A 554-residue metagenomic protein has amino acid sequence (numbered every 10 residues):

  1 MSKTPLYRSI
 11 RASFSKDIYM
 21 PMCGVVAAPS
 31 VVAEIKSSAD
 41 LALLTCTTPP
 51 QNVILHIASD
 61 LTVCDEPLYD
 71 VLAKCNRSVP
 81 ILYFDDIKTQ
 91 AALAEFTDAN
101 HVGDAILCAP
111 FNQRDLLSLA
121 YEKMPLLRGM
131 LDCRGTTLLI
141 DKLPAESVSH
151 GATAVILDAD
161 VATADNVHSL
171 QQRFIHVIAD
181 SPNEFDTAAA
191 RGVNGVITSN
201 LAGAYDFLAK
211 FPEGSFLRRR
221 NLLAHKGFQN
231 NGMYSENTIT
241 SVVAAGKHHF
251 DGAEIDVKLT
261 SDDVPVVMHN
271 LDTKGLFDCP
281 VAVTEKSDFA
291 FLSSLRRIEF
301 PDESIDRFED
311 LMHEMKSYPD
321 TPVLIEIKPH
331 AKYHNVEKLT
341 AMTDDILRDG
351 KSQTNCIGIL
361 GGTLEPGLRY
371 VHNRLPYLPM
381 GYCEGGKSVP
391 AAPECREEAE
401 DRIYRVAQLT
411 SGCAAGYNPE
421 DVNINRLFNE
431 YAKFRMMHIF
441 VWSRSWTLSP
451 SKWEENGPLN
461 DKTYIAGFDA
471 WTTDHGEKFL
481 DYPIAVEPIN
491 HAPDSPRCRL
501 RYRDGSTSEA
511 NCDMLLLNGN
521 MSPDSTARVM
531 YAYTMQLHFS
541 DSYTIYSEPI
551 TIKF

Functional and structural regions predicted by a protein language model:
M1-H491, R499, R503, M530 (+4 more regions): Phosphate-group recognition and catalysis centered on beta-loop-alpha active-site segments
T507-Q536: Serine/threonine-rich, repeat-prone extracellular segments and beta-strand-based repeat modules of secreted/surface
